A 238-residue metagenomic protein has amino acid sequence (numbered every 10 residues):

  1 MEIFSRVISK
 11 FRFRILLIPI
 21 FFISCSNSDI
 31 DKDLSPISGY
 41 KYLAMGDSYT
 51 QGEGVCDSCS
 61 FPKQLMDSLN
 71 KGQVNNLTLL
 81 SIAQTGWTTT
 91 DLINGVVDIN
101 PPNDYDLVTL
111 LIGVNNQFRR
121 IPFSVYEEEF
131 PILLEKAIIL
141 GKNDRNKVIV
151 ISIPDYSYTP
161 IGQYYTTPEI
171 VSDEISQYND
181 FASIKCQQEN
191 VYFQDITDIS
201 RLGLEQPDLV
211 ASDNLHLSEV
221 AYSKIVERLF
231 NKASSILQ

Functional and structural regions predicted by a protein language model:
E2-I15: Bacterial N-terminal signal peptides that target proteins for export
F22-S24: C-terminal motif of bacterial Sec signal peptides marking the signal peptidase cleavage site
S26-T85, G95-N103: Serine-esterase "nucleophile elbow" of acetyl-processing enzymes
G52, T88-D91, N116-R119: Short active-site-adjacent helix-start/loop capping segments
G54, T78-T88, S124, T166 (+1 more regions): Acidic/histidine-rich helix-loop elements that form or flank divalent-metal/phosphate-binding sites at the catalytic
N94-Q238: Alpha-helical cap/lid subdomain in secreted, periplasmic, or secretory-pathway luminal O-acyl-processing enzymes
